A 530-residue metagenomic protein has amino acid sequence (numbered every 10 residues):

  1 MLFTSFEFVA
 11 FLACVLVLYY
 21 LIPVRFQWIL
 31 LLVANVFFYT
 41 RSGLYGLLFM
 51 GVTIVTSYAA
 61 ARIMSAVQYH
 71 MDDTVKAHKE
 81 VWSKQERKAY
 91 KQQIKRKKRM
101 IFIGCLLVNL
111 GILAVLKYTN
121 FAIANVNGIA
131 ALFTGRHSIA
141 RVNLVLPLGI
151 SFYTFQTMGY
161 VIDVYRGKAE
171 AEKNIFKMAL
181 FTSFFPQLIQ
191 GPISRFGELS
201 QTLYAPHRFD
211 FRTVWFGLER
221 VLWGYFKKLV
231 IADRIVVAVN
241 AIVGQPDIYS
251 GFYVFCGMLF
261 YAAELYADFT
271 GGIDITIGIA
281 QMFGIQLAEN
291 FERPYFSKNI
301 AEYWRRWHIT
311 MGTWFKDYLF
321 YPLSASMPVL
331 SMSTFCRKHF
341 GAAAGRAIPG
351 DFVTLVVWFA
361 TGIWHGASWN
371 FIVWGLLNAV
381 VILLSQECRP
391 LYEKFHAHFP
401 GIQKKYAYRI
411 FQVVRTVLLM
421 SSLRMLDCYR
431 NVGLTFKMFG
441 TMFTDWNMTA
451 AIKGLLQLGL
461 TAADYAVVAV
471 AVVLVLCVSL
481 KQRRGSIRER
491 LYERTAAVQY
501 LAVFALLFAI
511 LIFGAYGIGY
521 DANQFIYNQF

Functional and structural regions predicted by a protein language model:
M1-Q529: Membrane-embedded transmembrane alpha-helical bundles that form the catalytic cores of multi-pass lipid-modifying
